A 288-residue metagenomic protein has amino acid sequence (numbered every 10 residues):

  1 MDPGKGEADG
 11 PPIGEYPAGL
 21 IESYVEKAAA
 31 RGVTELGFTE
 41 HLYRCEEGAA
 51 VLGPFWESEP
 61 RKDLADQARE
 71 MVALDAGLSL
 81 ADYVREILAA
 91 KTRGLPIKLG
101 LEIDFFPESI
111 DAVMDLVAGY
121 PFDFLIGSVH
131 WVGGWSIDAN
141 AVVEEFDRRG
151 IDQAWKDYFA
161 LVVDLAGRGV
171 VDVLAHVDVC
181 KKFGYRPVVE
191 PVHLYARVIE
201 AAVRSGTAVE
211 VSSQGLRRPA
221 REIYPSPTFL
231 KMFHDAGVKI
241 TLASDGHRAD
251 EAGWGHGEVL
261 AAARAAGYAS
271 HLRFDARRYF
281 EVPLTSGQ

Functional and structural regions predicted by a protein language model:
M1-P107, F183, V189, H193 (+4 more regions): An N-terminally biased module of ancient metal coordination in phosphate/nucleic-acid-related enzymes
M1-P11, E26, G134, R148 (+3 more regions): Charged catalytic cores and adjacent phosphate/nucleic-acid-binding surfaces used for phosphate/nucleic-acid chemistry
A18, Y43-C45, F105-E108, Y120-A202 (+1 more regions): Divalent metal-binding pocket/active-site signature
E22, A81-R85, D111, F159 (+3 more regions): Residue-level marker for well-ordered alpha-helical positions
A29-A30, V84-G94, V113-D123, D164-V170 (+2 more regions): Acidic (Asp/Glu)-rich catalytic clusters
L36-F38, I97-L101, L125-G127, V173-A175 (+3 more regions): Hydrophobic faces of well-ordered beta-strands that scaffold small-molecule active sites in alpha/beta enzyme cores
A50, S58, A112-M114, Y120 (+3 more regions): A generic membrane alpha-helix/interface feature
L116, A139-V142, L284-Q288: Short, surface-exposed amphipathic charged segments that create phosphate/polyanion-binding patches used for binding
